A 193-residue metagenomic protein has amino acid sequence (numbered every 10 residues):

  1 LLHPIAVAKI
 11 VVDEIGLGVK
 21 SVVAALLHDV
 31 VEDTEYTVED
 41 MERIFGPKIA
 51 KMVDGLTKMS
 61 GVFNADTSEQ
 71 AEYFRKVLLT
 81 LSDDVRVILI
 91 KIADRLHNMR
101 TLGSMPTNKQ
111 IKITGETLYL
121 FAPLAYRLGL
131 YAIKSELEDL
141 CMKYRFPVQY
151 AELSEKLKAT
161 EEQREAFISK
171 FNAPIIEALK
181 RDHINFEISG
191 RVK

Functional and structural regions predicted by a protein language model:
L1-K193: Active-site helical microenvironments for divalent-metal-assisted chemistry
